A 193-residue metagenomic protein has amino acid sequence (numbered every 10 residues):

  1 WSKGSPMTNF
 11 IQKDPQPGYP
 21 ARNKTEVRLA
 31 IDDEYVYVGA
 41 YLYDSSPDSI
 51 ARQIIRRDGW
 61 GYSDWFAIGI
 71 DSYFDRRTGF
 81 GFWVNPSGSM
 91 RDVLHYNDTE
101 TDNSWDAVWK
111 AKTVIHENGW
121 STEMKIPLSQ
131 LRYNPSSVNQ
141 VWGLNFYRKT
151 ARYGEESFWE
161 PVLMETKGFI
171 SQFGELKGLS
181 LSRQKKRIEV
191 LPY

Functional and structural regions predicted by a protein language model:
W1-Y193: Structural preference for beta-rich elements and adjacent junctions enriched in aromatics
